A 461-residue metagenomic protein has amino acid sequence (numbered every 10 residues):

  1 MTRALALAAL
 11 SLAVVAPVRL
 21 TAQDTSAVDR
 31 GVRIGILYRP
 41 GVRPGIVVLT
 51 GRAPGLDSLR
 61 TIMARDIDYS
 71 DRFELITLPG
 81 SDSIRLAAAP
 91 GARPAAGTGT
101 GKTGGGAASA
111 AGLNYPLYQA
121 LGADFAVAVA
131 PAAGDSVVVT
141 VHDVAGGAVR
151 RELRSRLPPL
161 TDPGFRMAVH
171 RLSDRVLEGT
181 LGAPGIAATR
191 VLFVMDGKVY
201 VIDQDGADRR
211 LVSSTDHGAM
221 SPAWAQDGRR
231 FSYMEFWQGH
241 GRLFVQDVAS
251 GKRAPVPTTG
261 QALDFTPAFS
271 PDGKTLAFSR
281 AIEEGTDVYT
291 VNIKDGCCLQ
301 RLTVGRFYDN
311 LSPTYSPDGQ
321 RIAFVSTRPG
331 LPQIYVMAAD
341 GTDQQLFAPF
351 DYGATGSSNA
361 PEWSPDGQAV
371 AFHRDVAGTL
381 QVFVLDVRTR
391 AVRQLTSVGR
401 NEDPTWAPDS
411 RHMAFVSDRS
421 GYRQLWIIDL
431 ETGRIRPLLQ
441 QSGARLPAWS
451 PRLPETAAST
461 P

Functional and structural regions predicted by a protein language model:
Q23-R43, G146-L211: C-terminal/domain-edge helix-coil "capping" segments
D29-Y115: Short beta-strand->alpha-helix linker/helix-N-cap micro-motif that forms a surface specificity/interaction loop
G91, A96-R175: Amphipathic beta-strand/beta-sheet edge segments enriched in Tyr/Trp
P184, M195-V199, D216-H217, M234-L243 (+9 more regions): A flexible loop/linker signature enriched in serine peptidases of the S9 family
G185-A187, Q226-D227, P271-D272, P317-D318 (+3 more regions): Residue-level detector of Asp-centered blade-edge/turn motifs that repeat once per structural unit in beta-propeller
V191, F231, G273-L276, G319-A323 (+3 more regions): Hydrophobic beta-strand positions that form the internal "hydrophobic ladder" of WD40/Gbeta-like beta-propeller blades
D203-M220, D247-F265, V291-L311, M337-S357 (+3 more regions): Multi-bladed beta-propeller domains
